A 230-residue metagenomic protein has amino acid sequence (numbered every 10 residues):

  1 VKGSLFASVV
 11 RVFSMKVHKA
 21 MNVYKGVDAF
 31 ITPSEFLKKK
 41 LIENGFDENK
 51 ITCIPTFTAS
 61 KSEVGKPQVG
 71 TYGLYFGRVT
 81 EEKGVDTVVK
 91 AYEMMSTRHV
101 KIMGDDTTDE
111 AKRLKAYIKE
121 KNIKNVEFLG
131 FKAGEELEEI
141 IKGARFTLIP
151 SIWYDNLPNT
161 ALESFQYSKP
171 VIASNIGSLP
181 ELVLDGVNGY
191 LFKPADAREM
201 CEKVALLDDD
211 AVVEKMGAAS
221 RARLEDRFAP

Functional and structural regions predicted by a protein language model:
V1-E63: Donor nucleotide-sugar binding/catalytic pocket of nucleotide-sugar-dependent glycosyltransferases
F76, H99-L114, G130-F131: Glycosyltransferase donor-sugar binding loop
R78-M94: A conserved mid-protein helix/loop that constitutes part of the nucleotide-sugar donor-binding site
K112-E135: Nucleotide-activated donor-binding/catalytic signature segment of Leloir-type glycosyltransferases, i.e., the conserved
E138, N156, A161-Q166, P180-E181 (+1 more regions): Short alpha-helical segment that forms part of, or immediately flanks, the ligand-binding pocket in carbohydrate-active
I149, P170-A173, V183: Short hydrophobic beta-strand element within catalytic cores of glycosyltransferases and related nucleotide-activated
D185-G186, Y190-A197, V204-A211: Conserved acidic donor-binding segment of nucleotide-sugar-dependent glycosyltransferases
E199, V212-R227: A short, well-ordered alpha-helix in the C-terminal region of glycosyltransferases
